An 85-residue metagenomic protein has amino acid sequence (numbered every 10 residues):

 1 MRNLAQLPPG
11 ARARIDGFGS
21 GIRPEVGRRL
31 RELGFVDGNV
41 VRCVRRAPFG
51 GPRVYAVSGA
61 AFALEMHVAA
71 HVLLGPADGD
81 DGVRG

Functional and structural regions predicted by a protein language model:
A11, A47-G50, V54-G85: C-terminal structural segments of small proteins and small subunits
D16, G34, V54-V57: Short, acidic/hydrophobic/Gly-rich beta-strand patch recurrent on exposed beta strands that often constitutes part
R23-R29: Short alpha-helix capping/helix-loop boundary micro-motifs
